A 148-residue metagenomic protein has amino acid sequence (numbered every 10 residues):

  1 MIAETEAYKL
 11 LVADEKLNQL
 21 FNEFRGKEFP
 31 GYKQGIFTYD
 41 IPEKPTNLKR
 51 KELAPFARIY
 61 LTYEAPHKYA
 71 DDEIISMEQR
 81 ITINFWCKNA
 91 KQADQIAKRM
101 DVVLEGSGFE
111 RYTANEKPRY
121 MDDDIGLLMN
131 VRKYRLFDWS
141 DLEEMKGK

Functional and structural regions predicted by a protein language model:
M1-I2, K16, N47-R50, A70 (+3 more regions): Compositionally biased, intrinsically disordered low-complexity segments enriched in polar/Pro/Gly and often Gln
M1-Y63, Y69: Small/polar-rich, solvent-exposed N-terminal microdomains that initiate assembly or binding
I41-K44, T62-E64, K88-A90, F137-W139: Generic structural motif
K49-L53, E73-M77, D124-L128: A generic structural micro-feature
L53-R58, I83, V102-G108: N-terminal start-of-chain detector that recognizes signal peptides and the immediate post-cleavage beginning
I75-K88, L127-W139: Oligomerization/assembly interface segments of phage tail-like spikes and tubes
K91-I96: Short, conserved charged micro-motifs
A97-K148: Acidic-leaning, charged glycine-interspersed low-complexity segments
